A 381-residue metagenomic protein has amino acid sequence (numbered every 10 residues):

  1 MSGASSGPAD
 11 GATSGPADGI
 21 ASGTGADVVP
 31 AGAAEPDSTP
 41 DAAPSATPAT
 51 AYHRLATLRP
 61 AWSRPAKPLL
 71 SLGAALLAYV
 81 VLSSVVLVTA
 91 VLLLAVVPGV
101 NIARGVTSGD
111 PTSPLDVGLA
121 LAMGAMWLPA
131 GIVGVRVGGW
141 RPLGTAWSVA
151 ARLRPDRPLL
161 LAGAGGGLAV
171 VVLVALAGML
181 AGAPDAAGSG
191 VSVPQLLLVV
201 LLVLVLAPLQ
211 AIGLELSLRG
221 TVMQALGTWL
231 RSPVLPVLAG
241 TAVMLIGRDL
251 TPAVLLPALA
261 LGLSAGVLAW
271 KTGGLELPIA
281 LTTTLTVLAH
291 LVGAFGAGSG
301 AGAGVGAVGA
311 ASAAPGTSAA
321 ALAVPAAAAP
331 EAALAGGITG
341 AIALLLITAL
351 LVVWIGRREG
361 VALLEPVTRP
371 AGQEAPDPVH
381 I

Functional and structural regions predicted by a protein language model:
M1-G11, G15-W140, S312, G316-L322 (+1 more regions): N-terminal, membrane-interfacial amphipathic/helix-forming hydrophobic leader that caps and precedes the first
R64-L72, D116-A120, G124, R157 (+8 more regions): Residue-level signature of transmembrane alpha-helical entry/exit and packing/kink sites in multi-pass membrane
G73-T89, A164-V170, A280-L288: Hydrophobic alpha-helical membrane-insertion segments
S83-V91, V172-M179, V292-G293: C-terminal TM-helix exit segments that contain a strictly Trp-centered aromatic cap at the helix terminus
L94-P98, G139, M179-D185, Q210 (+3 more regions): Short helix-capping/hinge motifs at transmembrane helix termini and TM-loop junctions
G118-L121, L143-G213, M223-Q224, T228: Juxtamembrane helix-loop-helix connectors linking adjacent transmembrane helices in multi-pass membrane enzymes
V137-P158, T228-L238, R369-I381: Cytoplasmic juxtamembrane regions at transmembrane-helix boundaries
V199-A311, G316-G372: Transmembrane helix-loop-helix hairpins at the membrane interface of multi-pass integral membrane proteins
